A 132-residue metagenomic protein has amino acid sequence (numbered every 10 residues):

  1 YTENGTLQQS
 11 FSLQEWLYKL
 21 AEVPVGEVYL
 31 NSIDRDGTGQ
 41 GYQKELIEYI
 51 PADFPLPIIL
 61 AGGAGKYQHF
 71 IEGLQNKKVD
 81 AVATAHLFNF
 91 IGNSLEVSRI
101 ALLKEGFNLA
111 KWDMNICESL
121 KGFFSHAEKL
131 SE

Functional and structural regions predicted by a protein language model:
Y1-L30, D34-R35: Conserved anion-binding
L7-Q14, Q40-E48: Charged helix-capping and loop-helix junction motifs
S32-I33, G62-G63, A85-H86: Short secondary-structure boundary segments
D34-Q40, K66, F90: Short, small-residue-enriched loops and turns at beta-alpha junctions that line or gate enzyme active sites
E45-V82: Catalytic cores of alpha/beta
I71-D113: C-terminal helical cap(s) of enzyme catalytic domains, especially alpha/beta-barrels
N108-L109, C117-E132: C-terminal extensions of enzymes
